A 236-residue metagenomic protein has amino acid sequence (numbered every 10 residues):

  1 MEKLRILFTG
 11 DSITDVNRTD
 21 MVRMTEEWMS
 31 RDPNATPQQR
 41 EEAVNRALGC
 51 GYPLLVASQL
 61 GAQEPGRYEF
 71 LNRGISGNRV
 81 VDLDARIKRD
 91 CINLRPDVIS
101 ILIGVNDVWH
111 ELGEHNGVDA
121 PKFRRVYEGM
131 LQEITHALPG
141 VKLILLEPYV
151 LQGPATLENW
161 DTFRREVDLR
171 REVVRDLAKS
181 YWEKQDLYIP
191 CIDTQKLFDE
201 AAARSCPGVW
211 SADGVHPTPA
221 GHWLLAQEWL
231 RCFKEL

Functional and structural regions predicted by a protein language model:
E2, M24-T36, A47-C50, L54-E69 (+1 more regions): Alpha-helical cap/lid subdomain in secreted, periplasmic, or secretory-pathway luminal O-acyl-processing enzymes
K3-P37, E41: Catalytic nucleophile-elbow at a beta strand-turn-alpha helix junction centered on a G-D-S/GDSL motif, marking
E41, N45-A47: Extracytoplasmic "Venus flytrap"
R73: Substrate-binding N-lobe of the ribokinase-like
